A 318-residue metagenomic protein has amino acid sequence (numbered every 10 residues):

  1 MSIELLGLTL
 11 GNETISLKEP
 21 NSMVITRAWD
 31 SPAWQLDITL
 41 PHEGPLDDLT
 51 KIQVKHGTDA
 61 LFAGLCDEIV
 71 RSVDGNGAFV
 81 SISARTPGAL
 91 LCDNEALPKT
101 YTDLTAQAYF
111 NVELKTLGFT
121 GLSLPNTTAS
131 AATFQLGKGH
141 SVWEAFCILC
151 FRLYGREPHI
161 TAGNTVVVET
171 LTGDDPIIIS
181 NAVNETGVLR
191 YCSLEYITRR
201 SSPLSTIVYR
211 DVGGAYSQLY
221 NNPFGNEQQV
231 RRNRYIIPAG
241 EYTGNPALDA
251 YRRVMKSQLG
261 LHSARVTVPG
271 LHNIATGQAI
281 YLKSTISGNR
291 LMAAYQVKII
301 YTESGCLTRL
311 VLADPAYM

Functional and structural regions predicted by a protein language model:
M1-A96, F151-Y154, P176, A182-L194: Assembly/oligomerization scaffold segments
M1-E13, V80-G88, P125, V208-Q229: Solvent-exposed, charged interface segments at domain starts and junctions
K18-P20, Y101-L104, A145, L149 (+2 more regions): Bulky hydrophobic/aromatic packing residues
I25, L40, A84, L124 (+4 more regions): Hydrophobic residues in beta-strands and at strand termini
W34, L97, S130, H262-A264: Short amphipathic alpha-helical segments
T39, L65, T133-Q135, T267 (+1 more regions): Generic structural detector for well-ordered beta-strands
F79, S83-T198: Charged- and aromatic-enriched interaction segments used to assemble and dock large macromolecular complexes
C147, A162, V166-C306, V311-M318: Acidic, small/polar-enriched beta strand-loop surface segments
